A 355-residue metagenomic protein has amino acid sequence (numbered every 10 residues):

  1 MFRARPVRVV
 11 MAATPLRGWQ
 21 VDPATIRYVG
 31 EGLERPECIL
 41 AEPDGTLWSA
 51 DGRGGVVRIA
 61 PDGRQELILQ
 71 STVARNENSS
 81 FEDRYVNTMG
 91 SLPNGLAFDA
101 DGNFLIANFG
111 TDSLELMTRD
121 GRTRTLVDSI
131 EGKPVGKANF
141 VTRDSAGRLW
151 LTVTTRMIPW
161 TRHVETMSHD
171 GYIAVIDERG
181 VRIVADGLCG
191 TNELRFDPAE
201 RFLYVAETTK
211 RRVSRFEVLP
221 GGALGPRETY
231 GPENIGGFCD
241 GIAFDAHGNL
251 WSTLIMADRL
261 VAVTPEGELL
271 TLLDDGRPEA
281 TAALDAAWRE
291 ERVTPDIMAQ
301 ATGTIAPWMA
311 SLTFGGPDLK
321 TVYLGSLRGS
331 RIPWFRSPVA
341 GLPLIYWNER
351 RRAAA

Functional and structural regions predicted by a protein language model:
F2-T25, R162-D170: Blade/loop signatures of beta-propeller domains
T25-V56, S330-R331: Beta-strand-rich domains and repeat architectures in extracellular enzymes and scaffolds, especially beta-propellers
G30-D44, A74-F104, E131-M157, M167-I173 (+7 more regions): Beta-rich, blade/repeat-based domains predominating in secreted/periplasmic proteins but also intracellular
W48-V73: Beta-propeller domains
A50, A107, T152, A206 (+4 more regions): Residue-level marker for isolated small/hydroxyl-bearing positions within beta-strands of beta-sheet-rich domains
G55-V57, S113-E115, G171-A174, R212-S214 (+2 more regions): A short loop-to-beta-strand structural motif that recurs across blades of beta-propeller domains
F109-G110, I158-D170, T208-R211, I255-M256 (+1 more regions): Short, solvent-exposed loop/turn segments at conserved positions within beta-propeller repeat blades
F216-A223, P265-L270, D275-R277, R336-I345: Short loop/turn segments immediately following beta-strands, especially the blade-tip and inter-blade linker loops
